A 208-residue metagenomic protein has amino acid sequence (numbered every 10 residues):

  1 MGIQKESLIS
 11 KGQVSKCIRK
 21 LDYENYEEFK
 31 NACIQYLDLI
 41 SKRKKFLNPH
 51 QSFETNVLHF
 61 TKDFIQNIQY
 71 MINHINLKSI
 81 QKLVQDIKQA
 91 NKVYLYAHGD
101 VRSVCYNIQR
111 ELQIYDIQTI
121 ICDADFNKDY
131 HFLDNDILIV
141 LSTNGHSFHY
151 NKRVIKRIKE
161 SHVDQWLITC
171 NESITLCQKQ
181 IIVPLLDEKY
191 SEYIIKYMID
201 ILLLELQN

Functional and structural regions predicted by a protein language model:
M1, K5-S79: HTH-adjacent hinge/linker in prokaryotic transcriptional regulators
E27, I40-K45, H74-L77, F126 (+2 more regions): Short secondary-structure transition/capping segments
T61, I80-L83, C105, I195: Hydrophobic packing residues in well-ordered alpha-helices of helical domains and bundles
K78-N91: Glycine-rich phosphate/diphosphate-binding loops that line cofactor/substrate pockets in enzymes
K88-Q207: Glycine-rich phosphate-binding loops that contact phosphosugars or nucleotide phosphates
